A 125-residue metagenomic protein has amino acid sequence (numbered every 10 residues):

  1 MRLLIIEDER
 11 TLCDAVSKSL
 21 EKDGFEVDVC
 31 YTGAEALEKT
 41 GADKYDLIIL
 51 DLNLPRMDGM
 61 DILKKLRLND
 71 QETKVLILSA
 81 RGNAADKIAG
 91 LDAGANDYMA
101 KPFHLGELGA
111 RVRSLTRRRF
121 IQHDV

Functional and structural regions predicted by a protein language model:
M1-Q122: N-terminal/domain-start alpha-helical segments
